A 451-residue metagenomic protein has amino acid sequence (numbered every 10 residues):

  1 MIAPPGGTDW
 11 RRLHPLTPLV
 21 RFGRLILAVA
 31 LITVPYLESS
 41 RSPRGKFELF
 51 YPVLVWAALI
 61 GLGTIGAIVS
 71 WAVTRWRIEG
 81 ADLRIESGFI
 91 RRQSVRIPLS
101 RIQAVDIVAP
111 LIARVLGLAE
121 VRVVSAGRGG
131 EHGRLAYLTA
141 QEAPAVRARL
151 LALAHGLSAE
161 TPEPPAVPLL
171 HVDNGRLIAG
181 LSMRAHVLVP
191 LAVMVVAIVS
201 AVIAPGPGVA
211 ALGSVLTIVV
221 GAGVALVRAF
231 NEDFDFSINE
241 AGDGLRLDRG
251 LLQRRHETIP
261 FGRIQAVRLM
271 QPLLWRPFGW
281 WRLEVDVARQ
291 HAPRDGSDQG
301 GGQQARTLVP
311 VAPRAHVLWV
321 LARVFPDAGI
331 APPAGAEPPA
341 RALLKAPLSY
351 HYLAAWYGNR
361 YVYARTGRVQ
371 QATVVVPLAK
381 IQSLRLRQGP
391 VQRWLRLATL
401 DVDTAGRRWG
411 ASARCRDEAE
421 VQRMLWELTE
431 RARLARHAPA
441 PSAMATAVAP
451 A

Functional and structural regions predicted by a protein language model:
M1-A451: N-terminal basic, Ser/Thr-rich segments that initiate or prime the first beta/alpha elements at protein or domain
